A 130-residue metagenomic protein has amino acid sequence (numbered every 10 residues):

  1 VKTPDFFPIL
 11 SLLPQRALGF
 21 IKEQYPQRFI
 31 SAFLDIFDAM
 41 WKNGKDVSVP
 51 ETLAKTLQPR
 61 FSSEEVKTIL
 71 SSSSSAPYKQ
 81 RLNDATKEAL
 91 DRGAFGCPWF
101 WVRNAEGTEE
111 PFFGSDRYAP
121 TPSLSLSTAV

Functional and structural regions predicted by a protein language model:
V1-M40: Structural alpha/beta surface segment adjacent to cysteine/selenocysteine redox centers across thiol/disulfide enzymes
D35-V130: C-terminal cap of thioredoxin/glutaredoxin-like
